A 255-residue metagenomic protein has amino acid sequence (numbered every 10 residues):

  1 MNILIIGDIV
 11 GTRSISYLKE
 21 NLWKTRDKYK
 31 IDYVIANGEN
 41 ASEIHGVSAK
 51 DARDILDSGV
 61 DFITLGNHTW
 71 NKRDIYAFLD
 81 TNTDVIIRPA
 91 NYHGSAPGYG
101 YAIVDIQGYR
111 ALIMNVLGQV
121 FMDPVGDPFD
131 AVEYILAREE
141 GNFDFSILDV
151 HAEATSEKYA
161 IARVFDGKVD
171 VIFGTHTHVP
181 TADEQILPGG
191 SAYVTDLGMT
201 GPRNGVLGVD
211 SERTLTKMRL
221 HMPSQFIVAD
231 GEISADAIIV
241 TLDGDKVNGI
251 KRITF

Functional and structural regions predicted by a protein language model:
M1-F255: Acidic, metal/ion-coordinating pockets
